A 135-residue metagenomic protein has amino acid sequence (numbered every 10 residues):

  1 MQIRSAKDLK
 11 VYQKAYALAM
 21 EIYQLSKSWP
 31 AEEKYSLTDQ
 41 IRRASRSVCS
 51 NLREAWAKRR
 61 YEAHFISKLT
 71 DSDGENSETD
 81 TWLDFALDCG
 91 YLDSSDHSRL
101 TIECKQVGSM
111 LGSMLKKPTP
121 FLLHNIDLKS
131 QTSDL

Functional and structural regions predicted by a protein language model:
M1-L135: Short, C-terminally biased terminal segments at protein or domain edges
